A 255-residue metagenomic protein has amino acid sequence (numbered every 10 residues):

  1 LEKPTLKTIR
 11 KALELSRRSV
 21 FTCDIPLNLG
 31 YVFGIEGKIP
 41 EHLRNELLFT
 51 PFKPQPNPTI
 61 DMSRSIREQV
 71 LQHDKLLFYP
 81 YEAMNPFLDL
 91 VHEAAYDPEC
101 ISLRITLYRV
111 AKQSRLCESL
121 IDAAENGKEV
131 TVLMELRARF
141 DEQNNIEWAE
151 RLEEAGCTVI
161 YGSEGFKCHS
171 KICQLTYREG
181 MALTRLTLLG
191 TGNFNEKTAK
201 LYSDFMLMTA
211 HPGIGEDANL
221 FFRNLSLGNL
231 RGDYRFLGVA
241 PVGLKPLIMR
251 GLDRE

Functional and structural regions predicted by a protein language model:
L1-E255: N-terminal localization/anchoring segments of enzymes in phospholipid and broader phosphate metabolism
